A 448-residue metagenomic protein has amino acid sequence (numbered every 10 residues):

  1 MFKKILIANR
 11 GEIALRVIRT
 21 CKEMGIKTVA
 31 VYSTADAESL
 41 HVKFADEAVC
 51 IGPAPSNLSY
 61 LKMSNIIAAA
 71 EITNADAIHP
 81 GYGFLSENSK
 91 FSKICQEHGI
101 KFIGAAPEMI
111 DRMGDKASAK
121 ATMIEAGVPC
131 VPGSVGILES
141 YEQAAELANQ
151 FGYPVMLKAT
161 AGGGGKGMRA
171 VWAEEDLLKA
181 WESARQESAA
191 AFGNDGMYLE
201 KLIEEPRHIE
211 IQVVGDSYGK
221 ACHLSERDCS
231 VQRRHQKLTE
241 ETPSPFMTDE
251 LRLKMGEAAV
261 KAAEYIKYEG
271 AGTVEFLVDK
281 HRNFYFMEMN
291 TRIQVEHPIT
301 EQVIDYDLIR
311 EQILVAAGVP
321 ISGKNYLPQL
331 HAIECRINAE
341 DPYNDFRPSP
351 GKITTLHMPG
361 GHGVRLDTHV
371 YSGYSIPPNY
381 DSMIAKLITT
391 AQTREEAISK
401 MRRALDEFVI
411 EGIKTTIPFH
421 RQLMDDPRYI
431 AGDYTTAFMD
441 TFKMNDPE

Functional and structural regions predicted by a protein language model:
M1-A126, L138-E146, E396: ATP-binding N-terminal substructure of ATP-dependent carboxylate-amine bond-forming enzymes
I7-M24, A48-C50, E71-T73, Q96 (+4 more regions): ATP-dependent carboxylate activation and anion-phosphoryl transfer catalytic cores that bind Mg-ATP to form
E38-S39, E87-N88, M113, S140-E142 (+5 more regions): Short secondary-structure boundary/hinge segments and terminal tails
I110-M113, M123, M156, M168 (+1 more regions): Methionine-biased hydrophobic packing positions in alpha-helices, especially within tandem helical repeat solenoids
G133-S134: Conserved beta3 strand of the protein kinase N-lobe
E146-M156: Acidic/histidine-enriched active-site and ligand-binding environments that engage anionic O-linkages
A159: N-terminal nucleotide-binding beta1-loop-alpha1 segment
